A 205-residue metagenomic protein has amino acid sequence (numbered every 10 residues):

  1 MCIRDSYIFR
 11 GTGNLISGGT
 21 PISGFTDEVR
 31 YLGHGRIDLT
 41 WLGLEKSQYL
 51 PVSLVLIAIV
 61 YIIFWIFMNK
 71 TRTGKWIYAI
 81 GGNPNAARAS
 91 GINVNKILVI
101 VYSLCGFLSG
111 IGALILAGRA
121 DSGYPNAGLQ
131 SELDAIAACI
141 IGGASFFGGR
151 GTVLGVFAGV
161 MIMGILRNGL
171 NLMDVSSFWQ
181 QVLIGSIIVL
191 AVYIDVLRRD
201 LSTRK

Functional and structural regions predicted by a protein language model:
M1-I3: Short, small-residue-biased leader/transition segments that mark boundaries at the very start of proteins
D5-T73, I97-I100, A120-P125, T203-K205: Transmembrane helix-bundle core of multi-pass membrane transporters and related energy-transducing complexes
S6-N14, S53-W65, Y102-G112, C139-A144 (+2 more regions): Hydrophobic core segments of alpha-helical transmembrane domains in multi-pass membrane transport and ion-translocation
D27, Y49-L56, L98, Q130-E132 (+1 more regions): Loop-to-transmembrane alpha-helix initiation sites
T73-L98: Short cytoplasmic-facing helical segments at TM-TM junctions of multi-pass membrane proteins
A89-K96, N168-K205: Cytosolic-side transmembrane-helix boundaries in multi-pass membrane proteins
Y102-S103, L108-S109, R119-I184: Transmembrane alpha-helical segments in multi-pass inner-membrane proteins
